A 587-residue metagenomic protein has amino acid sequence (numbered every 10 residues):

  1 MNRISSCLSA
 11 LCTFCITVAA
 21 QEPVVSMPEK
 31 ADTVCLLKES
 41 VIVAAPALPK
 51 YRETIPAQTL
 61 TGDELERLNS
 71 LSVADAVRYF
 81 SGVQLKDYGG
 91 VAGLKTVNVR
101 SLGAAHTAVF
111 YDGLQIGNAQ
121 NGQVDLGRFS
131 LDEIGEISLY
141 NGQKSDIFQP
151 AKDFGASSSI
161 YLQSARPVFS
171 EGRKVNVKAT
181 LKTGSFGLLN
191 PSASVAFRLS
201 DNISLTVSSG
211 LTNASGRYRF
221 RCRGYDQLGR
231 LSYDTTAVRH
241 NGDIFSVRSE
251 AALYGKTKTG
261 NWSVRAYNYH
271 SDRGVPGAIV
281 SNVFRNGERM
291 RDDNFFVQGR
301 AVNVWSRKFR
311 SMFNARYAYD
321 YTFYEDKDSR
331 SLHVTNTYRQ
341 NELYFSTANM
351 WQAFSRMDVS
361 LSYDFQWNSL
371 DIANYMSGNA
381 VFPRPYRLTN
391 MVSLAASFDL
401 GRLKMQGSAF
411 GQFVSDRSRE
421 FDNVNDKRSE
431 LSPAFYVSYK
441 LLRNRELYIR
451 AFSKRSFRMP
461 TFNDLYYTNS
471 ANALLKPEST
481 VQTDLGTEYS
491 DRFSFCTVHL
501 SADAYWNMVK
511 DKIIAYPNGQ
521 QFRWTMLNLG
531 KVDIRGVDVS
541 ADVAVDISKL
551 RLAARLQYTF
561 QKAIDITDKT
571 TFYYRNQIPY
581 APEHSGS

Functional and structural regions predicted by a protein language model:
E22-E66, A74, A104: Short, acidic, small-residue-rich periplasmic hinge/interaction motif at the N-terminus of Gram-negative outer-membrane
A74, R78-Q115: Extracytoplasmic beta-strand/coil segments of soluble accessory domains associated with Gram-negative outer-membrane
L131-K178: A beta-strand signature from Gram-negative outer-membrane beta-barrel systems, especially the internal plug domain
S164, L181-S185, L211-S215, T257 (+11 more regions): Transmembrane beta-strands of outer-membrane beta-barrel pores
G216-F220, G229, T236-E250, Y254-S311 (+3 more regions): Flexible loop and strand-edge segments within Gram-negative outer membrane beta-barrel domains
K308, M312-F323, L442, I449-K454 (+2 more regions): Membrane-embedded beta-barrel scaffold of Gram-negative outer-membrane proteins
F354-N368, A373-N507: Structural signature of Gram-negative outer-membrane beta-barrels, strongest in the C-terminal barrel of TonB-dependent
R402-M405, Q412-V414, F495, L500-M508 (+1 more regions): Gram-negative outer-membrane beta-barrel transporters
